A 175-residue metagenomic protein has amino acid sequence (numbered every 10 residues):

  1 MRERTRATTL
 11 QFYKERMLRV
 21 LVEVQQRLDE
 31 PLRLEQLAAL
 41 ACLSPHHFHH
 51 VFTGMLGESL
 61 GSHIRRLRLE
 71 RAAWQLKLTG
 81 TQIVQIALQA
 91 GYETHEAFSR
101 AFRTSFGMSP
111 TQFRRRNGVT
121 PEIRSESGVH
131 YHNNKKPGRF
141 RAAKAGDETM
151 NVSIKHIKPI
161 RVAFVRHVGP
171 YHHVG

Functional and structural regions predicted by a protein language model:
M1-Q11, P31-L67, A87-S109: Basic/polar phosphate-binding segments, predominantly the helix-turn-helix DNA-binding elements of transcriptional
R6-L10, R27, H167, Y171: Short, N-terminal intrinsically disordered low-complexity segments that are rich in Pro/Gly and polar/charged residues
Y13-L21, R65, L69, A73: Short, leucine-enriched amphipathic alpha-helices that occur as contiguous helical runs
R19-L32, F52, A73-Q82, F102: Basic, amphipathic alpha-helical hairpins
V24, F48, V165: Conserved hydrophobic/aromatic pocket- or pore-lining residues that grip, position, or stack substrates in active sites
V24, P45, L76-K77, G91 (+2 more regions): Generic helix-packing signal
H63, E70, K77, Q82 (+1 more regions): A solvent-exposed interaction/effector surface
